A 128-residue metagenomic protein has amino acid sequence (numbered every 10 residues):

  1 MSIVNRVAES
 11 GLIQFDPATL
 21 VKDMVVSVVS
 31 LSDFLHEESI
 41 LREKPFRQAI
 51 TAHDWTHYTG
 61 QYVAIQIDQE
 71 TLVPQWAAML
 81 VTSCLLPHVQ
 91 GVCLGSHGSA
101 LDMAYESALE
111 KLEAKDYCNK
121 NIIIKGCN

Functional and structural regions predicted by a protein language model:
M1-L72, T82: N-terminal, charge-rich interaction modules
I3-L12, Y105, N121, N128: Anaerobic metallocofactor- and corrinoid-dependent redox/one-carbon enzyme cores, especially those from methanogenesis
V29-L31, A77-D116, K120: Long, charge-dense
Y62-D68, C93-G95, N121-C127: Short glycine-rich or small-residue beta-strand-to-loop segments that form or flank ligand, phosphate, metal/Fe-S
T71, S99, N128: Short Gly/Pro-enriched loop/turn and capping motifs at secondary-structure junctions
P74-L80, K125-N128: Cofactor-cradling patches in redox/metallo enzymes
